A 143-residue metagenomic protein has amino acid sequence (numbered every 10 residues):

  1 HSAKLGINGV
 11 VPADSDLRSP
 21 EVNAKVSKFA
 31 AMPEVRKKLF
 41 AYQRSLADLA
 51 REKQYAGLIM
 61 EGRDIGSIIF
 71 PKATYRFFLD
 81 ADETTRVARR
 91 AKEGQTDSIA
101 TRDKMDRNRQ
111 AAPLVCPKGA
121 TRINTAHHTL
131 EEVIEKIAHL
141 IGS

Functional and structural regions predicted by a protein language model:
H1-A56, S67, T84, D97-S98 (+3 more regions): ATP-dependent small-molecule kinase phosphotransfer cores that center on conserved nucleotide phosphate-binding segments
K28, Y75, R122: Generic anion/oxyanion-binding catalytic loop in active/binding sites
Y55, K72-T74: Conserved catalytic motifs of the protein kinase core domain
G62-K72, K92-K136: Small-molecule kinase domains that catalyze NTP-dependent phosphoryl transfer to phosphate-bearing small molecules
L79-D82: Conserved AAA+ ATPase "SRH/arginine-finger" region at the nucleotide-binding site
T85-A91: Acidic donor-binding loop at a coil-to-helix junction in glycosyltransferase catalytic cores that engages
K136-S143: C-terminal alpha-helix
